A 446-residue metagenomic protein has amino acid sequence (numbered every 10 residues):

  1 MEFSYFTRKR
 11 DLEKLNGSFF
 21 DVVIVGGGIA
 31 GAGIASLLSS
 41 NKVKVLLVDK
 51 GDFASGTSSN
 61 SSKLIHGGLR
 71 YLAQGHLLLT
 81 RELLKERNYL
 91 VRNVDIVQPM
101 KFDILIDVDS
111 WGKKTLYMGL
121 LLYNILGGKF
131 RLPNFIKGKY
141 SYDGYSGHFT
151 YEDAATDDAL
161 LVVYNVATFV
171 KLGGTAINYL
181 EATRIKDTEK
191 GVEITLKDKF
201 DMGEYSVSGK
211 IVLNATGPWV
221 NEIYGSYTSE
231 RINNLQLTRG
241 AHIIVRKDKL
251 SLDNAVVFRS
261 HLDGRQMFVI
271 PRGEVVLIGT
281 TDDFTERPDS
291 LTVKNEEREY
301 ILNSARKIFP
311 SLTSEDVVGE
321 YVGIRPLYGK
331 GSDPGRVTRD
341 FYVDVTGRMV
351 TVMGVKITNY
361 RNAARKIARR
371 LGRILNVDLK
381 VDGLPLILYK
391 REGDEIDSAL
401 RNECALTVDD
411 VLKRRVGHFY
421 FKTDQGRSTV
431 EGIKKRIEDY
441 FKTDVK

Functional and structural regions predicted by a protein language model:
M1-V22, L37-S40: Extreme N-terminal leader/targeting segments of oxidoreductases
S18-F20, D201-I211: Core beta-strand elements of the Rossmann-like FAD/NAD(P) dinucleotide-binding domain in flavoenzyme oxidoreductases
G26-G28, K50: Glycine-rich Rossmann-fold phosphate-binding loop(s) that bind the pyrophosphate of adenine dinucleotide cofactors
S39-N60: Glycine-rich FAD pyrophosphate-binding loop
K63-S141, Y145: Dinucleotide-binding Rossmann-like beta1-alpha1 core, especially the glycine-rich loop that anchors the ADP
E152, D158-L161, T168, E230-R239 (+4 more regions): C-terminal catalytic lobe of FAD-dependent flavoproteins
N178-V192: A conserved short coil-to-beta-strand element within the FAD-binding core of flavoproteins
N214-S229: Flavin (primarily FAD) binding-site architecture
